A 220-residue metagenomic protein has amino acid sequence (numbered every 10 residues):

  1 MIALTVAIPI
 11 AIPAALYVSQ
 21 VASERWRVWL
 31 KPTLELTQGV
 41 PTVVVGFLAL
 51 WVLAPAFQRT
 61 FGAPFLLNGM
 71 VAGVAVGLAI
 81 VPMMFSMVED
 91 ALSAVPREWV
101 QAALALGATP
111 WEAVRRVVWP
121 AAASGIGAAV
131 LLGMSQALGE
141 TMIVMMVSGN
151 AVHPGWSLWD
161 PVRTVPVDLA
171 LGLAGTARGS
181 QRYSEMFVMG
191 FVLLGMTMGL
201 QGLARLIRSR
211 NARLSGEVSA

Functional and structural regions predicted by a protein language model:
I2-L34, F47, P55, A204-R213: Transmembrane-helix boundary motif in ABC transporter permease subunits
L4-L16, Q20, V43, F47 (+4 more regions): Hydrophobic positions within alpha-helical transmembrane segments of bacterial inner-membrane proteins
A15-Q20, W51, P55, R59 (+4 more regions): Transmembrane helix-loop junction
P32-E35, G39, I80, A105: Residue-level signal for discrete positions within transmembrane alpha-helices of multi-pass small-molecule
E35-V76: Generic hydrophobic transmembrane alpha-helix motif, especially the helices
R59, V144-L194: Interhelical loop and adjacent transmembrane-helix boundary motif in polytopic membrane transport permeases
M87-V88, L92-P96, L104, P110-S148: Transmembrane alpha-helices
E89-S93, R97-V100, L104, A174-A220: C-terminal transmembrane helix and the adjacent membrane-cytosol boundary/short C-terminal tail of inner/organellar
